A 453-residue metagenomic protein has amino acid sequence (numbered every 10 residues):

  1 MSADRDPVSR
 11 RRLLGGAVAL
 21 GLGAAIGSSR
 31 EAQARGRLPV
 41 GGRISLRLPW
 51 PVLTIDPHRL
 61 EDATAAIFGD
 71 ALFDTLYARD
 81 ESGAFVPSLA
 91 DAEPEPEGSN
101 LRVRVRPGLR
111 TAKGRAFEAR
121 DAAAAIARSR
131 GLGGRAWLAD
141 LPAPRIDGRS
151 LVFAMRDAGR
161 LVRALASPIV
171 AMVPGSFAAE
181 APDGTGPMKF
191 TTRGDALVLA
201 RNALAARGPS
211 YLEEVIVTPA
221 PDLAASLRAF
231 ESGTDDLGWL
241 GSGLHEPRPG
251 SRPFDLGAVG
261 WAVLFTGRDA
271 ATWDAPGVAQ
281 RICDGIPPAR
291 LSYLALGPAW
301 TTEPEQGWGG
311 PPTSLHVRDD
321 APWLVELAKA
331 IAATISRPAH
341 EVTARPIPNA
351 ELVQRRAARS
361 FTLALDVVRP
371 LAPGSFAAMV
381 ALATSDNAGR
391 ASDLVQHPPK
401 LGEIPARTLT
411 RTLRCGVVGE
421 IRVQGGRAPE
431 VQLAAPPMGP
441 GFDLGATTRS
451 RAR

Functional and structural regions predicted by a protein language model:
L20-G21, G194, R281-G307, W323-A332 (+1 more regions): Detector for C-terminal structural segments
S45, E118-A125, S150-V152, E213-E214 (+5 more regions): Alpha-helical secondary-structure segments
R47-G98, A127, D183-G184, P440-G441: N-terminal lobe/hinge region of extracytoplasmic solute-binding protein
W50-A66, L89-A90, R115, L161-V170 (+2 more regions): A structural "hinge/loop" feature
F68, A92-G134, A229, T272-D274: Aromatic- and charge-enriched surface segment that lines or borders ligand/interaction sites
E95-P96, G134-F177, T191-T192: Surface-exposed binding/hinge segments that line and control ligand-binding clefts or catalytic entry sites
R145, T191-V198, I216-D269, V367: Extracellular/periplasmic solute-recognition and catalytic clefts
G159-I216, P221-A225, S450-A452: Gly/Pro-rich hinge or "lid" segments in bacterial periplasmic/extracellular proteins
